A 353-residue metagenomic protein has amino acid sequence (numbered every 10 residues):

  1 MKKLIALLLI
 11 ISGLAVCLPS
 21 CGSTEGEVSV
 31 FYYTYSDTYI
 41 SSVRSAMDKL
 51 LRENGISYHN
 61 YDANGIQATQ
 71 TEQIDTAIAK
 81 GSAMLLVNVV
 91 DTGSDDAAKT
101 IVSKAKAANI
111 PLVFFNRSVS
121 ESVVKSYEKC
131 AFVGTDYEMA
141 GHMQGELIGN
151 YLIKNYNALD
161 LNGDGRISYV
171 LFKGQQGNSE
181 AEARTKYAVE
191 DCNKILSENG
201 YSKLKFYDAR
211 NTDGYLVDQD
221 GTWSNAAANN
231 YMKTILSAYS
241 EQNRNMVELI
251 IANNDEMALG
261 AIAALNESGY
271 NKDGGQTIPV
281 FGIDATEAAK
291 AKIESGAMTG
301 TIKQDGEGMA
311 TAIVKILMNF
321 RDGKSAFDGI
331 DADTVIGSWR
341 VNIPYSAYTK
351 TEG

Functional and structural regions predicted by a protein language model:
V16-S20: C-terminal motif of bacterial Sec signal peptides marking the signal peptidase cleavage site
E27-A46, L50-L51, Y58-T76, K80 (+3 more regions): Extracytoplasmic "Venus flytrap"
Y39-N54, A140-Q144, S179-F206, A227 (+2 more regions): Short, solvent-exposed amphipathic alpha-helices that sit in or adjacent to ligand/effector-binding or catalytic
N64-T135, D255-A258: Beta-alpha junction/loop-to-helix N-cap segments that form part of ligand/metal-binding clefts
Q70, A131-R166, A183, N225-M232 (+2 more regions): Hydrophobic alpha-helical segments within soluble ligand-binding/sensing domains
V87-A107, L112, A188, R210-K290: Hydrophobic alpha-helical
I101-M139, M143, N157-R166, F172 (+2 more regions): Flexible loop/hinge segments that line or gate small-molecule binding clefts
G163-S168, F172-Q176, E180, C192 (+1 more regions): Hinge/cleft segment of the Venus flytrap/periplasmic-binding protein
